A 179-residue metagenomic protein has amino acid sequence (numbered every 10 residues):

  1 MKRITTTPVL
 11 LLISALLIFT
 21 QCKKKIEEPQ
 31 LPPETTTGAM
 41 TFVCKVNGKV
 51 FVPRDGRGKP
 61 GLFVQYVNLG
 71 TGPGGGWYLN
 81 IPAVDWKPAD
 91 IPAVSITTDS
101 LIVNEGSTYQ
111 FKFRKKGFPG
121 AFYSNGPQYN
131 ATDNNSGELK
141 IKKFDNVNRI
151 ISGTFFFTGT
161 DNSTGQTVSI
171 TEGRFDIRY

Functional and structural regions predicted by a protein language model:
R3-T5, I18-T41: Bacterial Sec-dependent N-terminal signal peptides
T5-T6, E27-L31, L69, W77 (+1 more regions): N-terminal targeting or signal-anchor segments and their processing/structural boundaries
V9-I18: Bacterial N-terminal signal peptides
T35-T37, T132-N134, V168: Short solvent-exposed loop/turn micro-motifs enriched in small/polar/acidic residues
F51-V52: Short, isolated positions in well-ordered beta-strands
G56-V147: Surface-exposed helix/loop patches within compact recognition domains
G137-Y179: C-terminal or internal capping secondary-structure element at the end of a domain, subdomain, or sheet
